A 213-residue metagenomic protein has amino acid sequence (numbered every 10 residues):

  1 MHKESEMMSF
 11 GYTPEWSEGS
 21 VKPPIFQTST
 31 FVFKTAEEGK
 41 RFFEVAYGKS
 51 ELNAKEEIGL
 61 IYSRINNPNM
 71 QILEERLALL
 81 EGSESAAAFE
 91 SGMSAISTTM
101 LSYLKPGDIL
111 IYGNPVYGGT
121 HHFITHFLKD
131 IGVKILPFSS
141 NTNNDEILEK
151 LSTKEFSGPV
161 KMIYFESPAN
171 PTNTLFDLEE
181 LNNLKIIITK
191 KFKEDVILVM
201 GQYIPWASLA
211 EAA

Functional and structural regions predicted by a protein language model:
M1-F26: Short conserved active-site loop signatures built around small residues
H2, E56-G59, G132: A generic, residue-level signal for flexible/boundary positions that often mark functional hotspots
K3, K22, P68, I72 (+3 more regions): Conserved active-site and cofactor/substrate-binding residues in soluble primary-metabolism enzymes
S9, T13-W16, S85-A213: Conserved PLP-enzyme active-site core in the AAT-like
E18, Y62-N66, S140: Alpha-helix initiation/capping motif
T28-F31, S139: Residues at the C-termini of beta-strands that transition into short coil/loop
T30, T35-S94, G119-T120, T125-H126: Conserved N-terminal alpha-helix of the aminotransferase class I/II PLP-enzyme fold
